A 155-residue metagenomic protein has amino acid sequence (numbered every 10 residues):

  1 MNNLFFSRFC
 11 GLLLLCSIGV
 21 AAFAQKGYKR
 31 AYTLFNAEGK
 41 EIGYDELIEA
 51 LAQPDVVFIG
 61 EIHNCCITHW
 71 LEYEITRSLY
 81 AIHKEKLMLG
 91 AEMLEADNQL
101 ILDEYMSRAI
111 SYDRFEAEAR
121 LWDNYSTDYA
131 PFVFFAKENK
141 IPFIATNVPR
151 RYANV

Functional and structural regions predicted by a protein language model:
M1-G11: Bacterial N-terminal signal peptides that target proteins for export
L15-F23: Hydrophobic h-region of N-terminal signal peptides that target proteins for export in Gram-negative bacteria
F23-P54: N- or domain-start disorder-to-order transition segments that initiate the globular core
K40, Y44, C65-E72, Q99 (+2 more regions): Solvent-exposed, acidic/flexible segments
L47-K84: An N-terminal structural lobe/cap that precedes and organizes the functional/catalytic core across diverse proteins
I62-C66, L94-N98, P149-A153: Solvent-exposed loop/turn segments at secondary-structure junctions within structured extracellular/periplasmic domains
L87-E95: Short internal beta-strands
L100-V155: A substrate-binding/cap region within the structured catalytic cores of diverse enzymes
